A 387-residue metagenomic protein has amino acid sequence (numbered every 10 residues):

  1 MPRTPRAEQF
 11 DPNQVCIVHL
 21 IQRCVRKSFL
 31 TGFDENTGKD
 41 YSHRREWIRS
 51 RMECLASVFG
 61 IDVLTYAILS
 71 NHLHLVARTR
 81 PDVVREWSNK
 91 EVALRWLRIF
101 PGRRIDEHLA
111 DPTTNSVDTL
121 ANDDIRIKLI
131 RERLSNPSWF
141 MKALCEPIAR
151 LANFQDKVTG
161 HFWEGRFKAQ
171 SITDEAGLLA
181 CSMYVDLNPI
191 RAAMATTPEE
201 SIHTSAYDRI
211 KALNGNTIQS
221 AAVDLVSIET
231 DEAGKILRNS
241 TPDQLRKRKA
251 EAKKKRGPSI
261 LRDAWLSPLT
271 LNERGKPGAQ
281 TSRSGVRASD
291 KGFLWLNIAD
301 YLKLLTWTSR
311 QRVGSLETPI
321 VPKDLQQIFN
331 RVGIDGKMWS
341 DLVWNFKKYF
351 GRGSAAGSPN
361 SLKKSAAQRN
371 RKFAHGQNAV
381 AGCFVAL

Functional and structural regions predicted by a protein language model:
M1-L387: Short catalytic/metal-binding and nucleic-acid-binding patches
